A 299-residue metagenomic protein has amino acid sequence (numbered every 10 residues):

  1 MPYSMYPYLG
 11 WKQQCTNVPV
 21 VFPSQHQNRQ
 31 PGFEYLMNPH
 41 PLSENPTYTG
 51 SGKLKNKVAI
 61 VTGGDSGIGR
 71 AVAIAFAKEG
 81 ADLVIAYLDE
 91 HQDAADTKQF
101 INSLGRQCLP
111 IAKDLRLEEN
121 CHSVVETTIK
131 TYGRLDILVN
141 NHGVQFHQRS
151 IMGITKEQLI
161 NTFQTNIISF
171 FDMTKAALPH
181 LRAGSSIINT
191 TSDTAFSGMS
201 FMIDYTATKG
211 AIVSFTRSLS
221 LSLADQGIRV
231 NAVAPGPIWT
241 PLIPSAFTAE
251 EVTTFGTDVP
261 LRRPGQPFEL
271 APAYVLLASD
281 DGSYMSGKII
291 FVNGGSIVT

Functional and structural regions predicted by a protein language model:
Y3-Y6, M37, N45-P46, Q148 (+3 more regions): Short C-terminal tail/terminal secondary-structure segment of NAD(P)H-dependent dehydrogenase/reductase domains
N17, V21-F22, L117, H122 (+5 more regions): Conserved mid-core segment of classical short-chain dehydrogenase/reductases
M152-F171, I188, Y205, I212 (+1 more regions): Catalytic Tyr-X3-Lys loop
T174, T208, T216: Active-site helix of classical SDR
P179, L221-D225, S283: Alpha-helical segment proximal to the catalytic Tyr-Lys
H180, R263-V292, I297-V298: C-terminal substrate-recognition "lid" of short-chain dehydrogenase/reductases
S192: Residue(s) in the substrate-gating loop at a strand-loop-helix junction that position the organic substrate next
F201-I203, D225, P237-V259, T299: A glycine/serine/threonine-rich, flexible loop-to-helix segment that serves as the NAD(P) cofactor-binding "lid"
